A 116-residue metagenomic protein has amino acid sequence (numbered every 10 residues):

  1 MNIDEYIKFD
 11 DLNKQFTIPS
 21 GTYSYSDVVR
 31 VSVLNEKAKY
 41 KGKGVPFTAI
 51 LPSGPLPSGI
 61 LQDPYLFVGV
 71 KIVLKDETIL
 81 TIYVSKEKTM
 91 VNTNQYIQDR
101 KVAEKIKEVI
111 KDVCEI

Functional and structural regions predicted by a protein language model:
M1-Q15, P19-T22: Anionic N-terminal interaction surfaces
V31-I116: Acidic, Ser/Thr- and proline-rich intrinsically disordered linker/docking segments of eukaryotic scaffolds
